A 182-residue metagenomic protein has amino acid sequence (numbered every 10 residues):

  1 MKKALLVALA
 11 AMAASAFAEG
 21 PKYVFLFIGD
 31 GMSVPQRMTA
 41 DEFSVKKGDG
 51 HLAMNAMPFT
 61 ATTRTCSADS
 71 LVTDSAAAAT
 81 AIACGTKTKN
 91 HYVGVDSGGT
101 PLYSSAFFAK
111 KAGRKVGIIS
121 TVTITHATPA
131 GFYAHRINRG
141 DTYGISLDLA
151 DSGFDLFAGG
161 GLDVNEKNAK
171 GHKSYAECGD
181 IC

Functional and structural regions predicted by a protein language model:
M1-A4: Positively charged n-region of N-terminal signal peptides that target proteins for export
L6-A8, F59: Short helix-onset patch at the extreme N-terminus, typifying the N->h transition of secretory signal peptides
L9-A18: Hydrophobic h-region of N-terminal signal peptides that target proteins for export in Gram-negative bacteria
E19-C182: N-terminal catalytic scaffold of extracellular/periplasmic and nuclease hydrolases that process anionic headgroups
